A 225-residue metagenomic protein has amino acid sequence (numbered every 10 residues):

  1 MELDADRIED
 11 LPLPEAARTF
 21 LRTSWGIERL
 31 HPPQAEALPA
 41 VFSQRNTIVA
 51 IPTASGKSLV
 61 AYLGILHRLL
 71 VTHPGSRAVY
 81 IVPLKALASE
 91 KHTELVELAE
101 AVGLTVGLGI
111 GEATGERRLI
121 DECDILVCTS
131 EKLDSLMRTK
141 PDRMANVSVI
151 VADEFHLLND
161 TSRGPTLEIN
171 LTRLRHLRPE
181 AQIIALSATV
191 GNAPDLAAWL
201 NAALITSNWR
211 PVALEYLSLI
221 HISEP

Functional and structural regions predicted by a protein language model:
M1-T47: Helicase-associated low-complexity/disordered flanking segments
E28-L219: Conserved P-loop/Walker A NTP-binding site and adjacent catalytic elements of P-loop NTPases
I220-P225: Conserved small/polar residues in nucleotide/adenosyl-binding loops
